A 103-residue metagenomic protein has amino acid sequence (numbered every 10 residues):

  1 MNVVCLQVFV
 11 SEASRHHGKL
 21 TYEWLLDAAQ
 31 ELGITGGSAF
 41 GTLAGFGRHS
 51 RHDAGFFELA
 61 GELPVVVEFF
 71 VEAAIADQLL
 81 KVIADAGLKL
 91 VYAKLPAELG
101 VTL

Functional and structural regions predicted by a protein language model:
M1-L103: Positively charged, small/polar-rich N-terminal and surface patches that mediate targeting and assembly and bind
